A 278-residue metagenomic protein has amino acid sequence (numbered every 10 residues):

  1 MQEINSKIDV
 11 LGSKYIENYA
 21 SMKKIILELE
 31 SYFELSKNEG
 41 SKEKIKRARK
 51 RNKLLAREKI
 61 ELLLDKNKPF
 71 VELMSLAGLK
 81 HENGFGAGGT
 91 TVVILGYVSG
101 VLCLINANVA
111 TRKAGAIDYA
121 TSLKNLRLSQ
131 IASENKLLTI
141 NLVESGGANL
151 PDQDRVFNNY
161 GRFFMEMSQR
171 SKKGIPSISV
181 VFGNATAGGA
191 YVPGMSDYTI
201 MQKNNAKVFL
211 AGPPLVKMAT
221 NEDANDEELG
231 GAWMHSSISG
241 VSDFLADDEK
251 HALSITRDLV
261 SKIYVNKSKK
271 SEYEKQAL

Functional and structural regions predicted by a protein language model:
M1-E72, L76-A77, L210-L278: Amphipathic alpha-helical segments at domain termini/boundaries
Q2, Q130, Q153, Q169 (+2 more regions): Residue-identity detector for glutamine
G40, G84, E134-N135, V181 (+2 more regions): Generic detector of short alpha-helix boundary/capping microenvironments and adjacent low-complexity segments
K46-I178: Long, structured ligand/cofactor-binding scaffold of large enzymes
V143-S268: Conserved catalytic cores of soluble enzyme domains, especially glycine-rich substrate-binding beta-alpha loops
